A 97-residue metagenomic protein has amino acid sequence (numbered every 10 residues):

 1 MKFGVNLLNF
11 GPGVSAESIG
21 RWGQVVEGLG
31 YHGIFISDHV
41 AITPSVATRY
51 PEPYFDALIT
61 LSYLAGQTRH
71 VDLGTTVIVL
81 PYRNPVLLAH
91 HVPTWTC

Functional and structural regions predicted by a protein language model:
M1-Q67: N-terminal beta1-alpha1-beta2 module of alpha/beta enzyme domains
G13-R21, P81-C97: Glycine-rich anion/phosphate-binding loops
F55, T76, V92-T94: Short, charged low-complexity intrinsically disordered segments located at boundaries of structured domains
G66-R69, C97: Solvent-exposed polar/charged
L73-R83: Conserved strand-turn element in the central/C-terminal portion of the radical SAM core barrel that lines
